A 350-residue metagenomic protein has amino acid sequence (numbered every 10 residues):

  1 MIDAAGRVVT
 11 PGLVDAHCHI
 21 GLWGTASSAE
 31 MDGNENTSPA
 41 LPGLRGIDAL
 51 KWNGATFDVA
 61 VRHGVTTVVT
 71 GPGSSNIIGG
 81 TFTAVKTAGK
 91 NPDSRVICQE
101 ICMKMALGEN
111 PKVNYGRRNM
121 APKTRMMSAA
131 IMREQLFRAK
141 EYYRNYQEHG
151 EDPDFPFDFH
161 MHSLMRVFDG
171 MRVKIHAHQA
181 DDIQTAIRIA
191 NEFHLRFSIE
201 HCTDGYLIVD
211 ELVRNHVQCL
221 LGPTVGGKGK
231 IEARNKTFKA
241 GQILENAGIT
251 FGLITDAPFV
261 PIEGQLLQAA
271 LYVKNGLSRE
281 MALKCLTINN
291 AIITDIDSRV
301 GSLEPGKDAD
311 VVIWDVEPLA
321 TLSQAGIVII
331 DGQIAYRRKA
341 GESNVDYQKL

Functional and structural regions predicted by a protein language model:
A4-P72, N76-I77, T83: Metal-associated gating/positioning segment near the N- to mid-region
G24-L50, N91, A106, P111-G116 (+2 more regions): Active-site gating loops and adjacent loop-to-helix segments of metal-dependent hydrolytic enzymes
T25-A26, E30-L44, R172, V213 (+2 more regions): His/Asp/Glu-enriched, well-ordered alpha-helical/loop segment that forms or immediately abuts the divalent-metal
T56, V61-F197: Polyanionic/metal-chelating signatures
V69, K174, S198-E200, L220 (+1 more regions): Structural detector of well-ordered beta-strand residues that form the stable sheet scaffold of enzyme domains
P156-F157, I175-Q179, E200-D204, K230-T237: A general structural motif
D204-R214: Active-site-adjacent beta->alpha loops and helix N-cap segments on the catalytic face of soluble alpha/beta enzymes
I292, E304-K349: C-terminal cap of metal-dependent C-N hydrolases
